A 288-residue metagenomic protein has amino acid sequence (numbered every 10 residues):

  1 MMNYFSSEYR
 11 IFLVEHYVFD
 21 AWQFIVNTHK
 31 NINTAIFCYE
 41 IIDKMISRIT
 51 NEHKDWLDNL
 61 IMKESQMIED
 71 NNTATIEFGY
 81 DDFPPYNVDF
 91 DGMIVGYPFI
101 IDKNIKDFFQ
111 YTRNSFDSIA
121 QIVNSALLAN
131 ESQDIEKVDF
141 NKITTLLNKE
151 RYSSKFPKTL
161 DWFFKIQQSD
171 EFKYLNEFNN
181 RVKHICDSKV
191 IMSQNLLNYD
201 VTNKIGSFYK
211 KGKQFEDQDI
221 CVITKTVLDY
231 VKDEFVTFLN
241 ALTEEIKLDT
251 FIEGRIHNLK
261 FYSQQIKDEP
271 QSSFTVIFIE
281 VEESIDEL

Functional and structural regions predicted by a protein language model:
M1-Q110, S118-L288: Acidic, Ser/Thr/Gly/Pro-rich intrinsically disordered interaction regions
